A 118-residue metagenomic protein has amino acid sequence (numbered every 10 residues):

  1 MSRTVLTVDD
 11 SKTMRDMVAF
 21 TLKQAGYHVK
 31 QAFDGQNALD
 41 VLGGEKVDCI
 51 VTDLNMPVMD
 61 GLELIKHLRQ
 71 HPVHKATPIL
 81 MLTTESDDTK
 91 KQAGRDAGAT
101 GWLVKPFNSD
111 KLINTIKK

Functional and structural regions predicted by a protein language model:
S2-T13, V18-L22, I50: Conserved acidic segment of CheY-like receiver
Q31-C49, Q92: Acidic, metal-coordinating helix/loop segments flanking the phosphotransfer/catalytic sites of two-component signaling
D53, T83: Active-site residues of response regulator receiver
M56: Receiver (REC) domain active-site loop signature in two-component systems and cognate sites in sensor histidine kinases
T100: Short, glycine/charged-rich "phosphate-handling" switch motifs in NTP-dependent and phosphotransfer domains
F107-I116: C-terminal output helix
